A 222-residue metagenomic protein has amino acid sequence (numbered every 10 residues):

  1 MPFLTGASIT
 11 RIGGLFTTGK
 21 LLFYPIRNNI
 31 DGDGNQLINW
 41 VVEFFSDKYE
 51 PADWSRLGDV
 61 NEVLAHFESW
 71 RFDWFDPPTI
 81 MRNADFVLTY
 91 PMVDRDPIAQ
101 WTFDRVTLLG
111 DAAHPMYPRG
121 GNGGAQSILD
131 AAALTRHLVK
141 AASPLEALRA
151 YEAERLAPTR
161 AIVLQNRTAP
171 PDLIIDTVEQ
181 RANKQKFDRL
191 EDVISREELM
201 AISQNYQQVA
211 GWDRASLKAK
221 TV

Functional and structural regions predicted by a protein language model:
M1-F75, T79-A84: Conserved FAD-binding catalytic core of PHBH/FMO-like flavoproteins
A7-R11, D94-R95, I194: Short, P/G- and charge-enriched loop/turn segments at secondary-structure junctions
G13, D53-L57, G121, A141 (+1 more regions): A generic helix-loop boundary/linker signal
G13-L15, V163, D172-D176, F187-D188: Active-site-adjacent segment of FAD-dependent monooxygenases/related oxidoreductases
Y24-I26, D53, I162-L164, I174-I175: Short aromatic-enriched loop/helix-cap "lid" or pocket-rim segments at secondary-structure transitions that line
G58, M81, D85, A169 (+1 more regions): Residue-level signal for alpha-helical context at structural boundaries
E62, F86-D172: Conserved mid-domain beta->alpha element of the FAD-binding
H114-P115, A132-S143, E152-A157, I174-V222: C-terminal lid/capping helical subdomain adjacent to the catalytic/cofactor pocket in oxidative enzymes
